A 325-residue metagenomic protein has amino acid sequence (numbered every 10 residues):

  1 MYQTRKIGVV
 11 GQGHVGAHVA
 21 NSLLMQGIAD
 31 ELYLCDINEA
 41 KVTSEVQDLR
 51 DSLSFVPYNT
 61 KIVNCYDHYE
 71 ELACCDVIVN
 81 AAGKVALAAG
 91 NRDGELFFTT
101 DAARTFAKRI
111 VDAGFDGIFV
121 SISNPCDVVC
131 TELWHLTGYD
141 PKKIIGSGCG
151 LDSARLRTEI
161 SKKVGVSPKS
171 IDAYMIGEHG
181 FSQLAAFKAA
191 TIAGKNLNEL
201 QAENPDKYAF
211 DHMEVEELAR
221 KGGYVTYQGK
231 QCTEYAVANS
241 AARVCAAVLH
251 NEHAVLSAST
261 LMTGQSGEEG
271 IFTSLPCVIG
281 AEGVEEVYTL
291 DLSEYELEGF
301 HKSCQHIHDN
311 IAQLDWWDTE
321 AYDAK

Functional and structural regions predicted by a protein language model:
Q12-G13: Glycine-rich Rossmann-fold phosphate-binding loop(s) that bind the pyrophosphate of adenine dinucleotide cofactors
G16-A17: N-terminal Rossmann-fold NAD(P) dinucleotide-binding loop
L23: Aromatic pocket-lining residues of Rossmann-like dinucleotide-binding sites
I37-C75, A312-W316: Conserved N-terminal Rossmann-fold NAD(P) cofactor-binding segment
F55-I118: Rossmann-like NAD(P)-binding element
R92-R157: Rossmann-like NAD(P)(H) cofactor-binding subdomain of soluble oxidoreductases
T137-K143, D152-K325: C-terminal substrate-binding/catalytic lobe of Rossmann-fold NAD(P)-dependent dehydrogenases
